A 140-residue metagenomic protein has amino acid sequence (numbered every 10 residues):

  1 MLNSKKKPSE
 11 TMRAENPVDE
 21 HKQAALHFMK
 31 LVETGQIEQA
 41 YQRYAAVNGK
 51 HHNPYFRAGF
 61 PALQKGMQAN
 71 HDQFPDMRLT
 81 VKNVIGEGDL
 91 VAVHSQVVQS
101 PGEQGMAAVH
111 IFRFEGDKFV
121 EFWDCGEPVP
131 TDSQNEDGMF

Functional and structural regions predicted by a protein language model:
M1-F140: C-terminal and inter-domain tail/linker signature
